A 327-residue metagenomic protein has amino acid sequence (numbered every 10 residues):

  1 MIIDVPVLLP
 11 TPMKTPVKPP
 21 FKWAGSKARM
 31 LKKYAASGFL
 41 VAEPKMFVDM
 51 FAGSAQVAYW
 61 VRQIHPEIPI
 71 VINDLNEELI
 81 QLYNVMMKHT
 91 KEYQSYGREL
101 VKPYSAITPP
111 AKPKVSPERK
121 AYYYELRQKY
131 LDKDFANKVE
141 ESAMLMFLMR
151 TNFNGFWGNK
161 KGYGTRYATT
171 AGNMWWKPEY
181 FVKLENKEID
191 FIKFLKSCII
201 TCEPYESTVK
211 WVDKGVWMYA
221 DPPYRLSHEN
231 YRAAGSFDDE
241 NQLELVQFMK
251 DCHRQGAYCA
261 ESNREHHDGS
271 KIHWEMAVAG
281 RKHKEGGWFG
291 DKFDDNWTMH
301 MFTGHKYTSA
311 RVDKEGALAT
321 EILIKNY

Functional and structural regions predicted by a protein language model:
I2-K33, S37, T90-Y219, P223-Y231: SAM-dependent nucleic-acid methyltransferase catalytic core
S37, A42-T108: Conserved S-adenosyl-L-methionine
V48, N73, E203, A220-P222 (+1 more regions): Active-site flanking residues adjacent to catalytic metal/cofactor-binding acidic residues
A52, E77, S207, Y224 (+1 more regions): Short, glycine/acidic-enriched loop or turn micro-motifs at the edges of active sites
G53, Y83, M146, C259 (+1 more regions): A residue-level signal for conserved active-site and pocket-lining positions in enzyme catalytic cores
Q56-Y59, L79-L82, N154-W157, L226-E229 (+2 more regions): Short catalytic/ligand-binding loop motif for oxyanion handling, primarily in non-cytosolic enzymes, centered on
R225, A234, D239-Y327: Long, positively charged, glycine-interspersed low-complexity recognition regions
